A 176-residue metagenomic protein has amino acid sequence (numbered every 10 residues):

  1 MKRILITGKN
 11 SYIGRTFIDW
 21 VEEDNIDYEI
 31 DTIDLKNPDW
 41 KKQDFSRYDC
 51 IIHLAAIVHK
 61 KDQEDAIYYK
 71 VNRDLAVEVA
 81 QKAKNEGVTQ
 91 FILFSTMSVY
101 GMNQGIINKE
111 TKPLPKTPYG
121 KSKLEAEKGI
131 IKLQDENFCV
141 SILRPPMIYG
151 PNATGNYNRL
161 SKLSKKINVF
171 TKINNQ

Functional and structural regions predicted by a protein language model:
R3-E23: N-terminal Rossmann NAD(P)H-binding glycine-rich loop of SDR-like oxidoreductase domains
T7, I51-A55, F91-M97, L143-P145: SDR active-site strand-loop-helix element
Y28-Q43: Adenosine-cofactor binding site in Rossmann-like domains, unifying the SAM/SAH pocket of S-adenosylmethionine-dependent
W40-N85, V99-M102: NAD(P)H-binding glycine-rich loop region in Rossmannoid oxidoreductase-like domains and their noncatalytic homologs
V58, M97-Y100, Q104, P113 (+2 more regions): Active-site segment of SDR-like NAD(P)-dependent oxidoreductases
E78-P118, L133, S141: Conserved Rossmann-fold NAD(P)-dependent oxidoreductase catalytic core, especially the SDR/UDP-sugar
S122: Active-site helix of classical SDR
C139-I142, P146-Q176: NAD(P)-dependent short-chain dehydrogenase/reductase
